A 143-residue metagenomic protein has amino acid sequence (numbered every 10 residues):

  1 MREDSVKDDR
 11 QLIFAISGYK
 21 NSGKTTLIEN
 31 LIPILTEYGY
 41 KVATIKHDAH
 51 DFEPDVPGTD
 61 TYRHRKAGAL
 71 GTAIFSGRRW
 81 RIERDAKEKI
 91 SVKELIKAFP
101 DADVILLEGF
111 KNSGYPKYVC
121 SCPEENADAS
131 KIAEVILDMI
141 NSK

Functional and structural regions predicted by a protein language model:
R2-H50: Walker A (P-loop) phosphate-binding motif
R2-S5, E37, F99, I136-K143: C-terminal accessory "lid"/substrate-recognition subdomains
F14, A43-I45, A73, P116-E125: Hydrophobic/aromatic beta-strand patches that form the interior of the parallel beta-sheet core in alpha/beta enzyme
Y19, H47-D48, P57, S76-G77 (+2 more regions): Fold-independent oxyanion-binding glycine-rich loops and adjacent beta-strand/coil segments at enzyme active sites
I32-D85: N-terminal phosphate/diphosphate-binding loop that engages ATP/GTP or pyrophosphate donors across diverse enzyme folds
L70, D103-V104, Y115-P116: Conserved acidic residues
R84-K111: Phosphate-binding/switch loop-helix module in NTP-utilizing enzymes
K111-K143: Short phosphate-coordinating micro-motif centered on Lys-Gly-acidic
